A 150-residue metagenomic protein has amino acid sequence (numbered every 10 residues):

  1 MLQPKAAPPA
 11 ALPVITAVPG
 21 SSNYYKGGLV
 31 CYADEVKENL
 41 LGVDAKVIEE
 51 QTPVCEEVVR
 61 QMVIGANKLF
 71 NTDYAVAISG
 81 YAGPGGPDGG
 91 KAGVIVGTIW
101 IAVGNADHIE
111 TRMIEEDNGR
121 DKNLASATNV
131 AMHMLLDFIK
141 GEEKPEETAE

Functional and structural regions predicted by a protein language model:
M1-E150: Short alpha-helical segments enriched in small residues
